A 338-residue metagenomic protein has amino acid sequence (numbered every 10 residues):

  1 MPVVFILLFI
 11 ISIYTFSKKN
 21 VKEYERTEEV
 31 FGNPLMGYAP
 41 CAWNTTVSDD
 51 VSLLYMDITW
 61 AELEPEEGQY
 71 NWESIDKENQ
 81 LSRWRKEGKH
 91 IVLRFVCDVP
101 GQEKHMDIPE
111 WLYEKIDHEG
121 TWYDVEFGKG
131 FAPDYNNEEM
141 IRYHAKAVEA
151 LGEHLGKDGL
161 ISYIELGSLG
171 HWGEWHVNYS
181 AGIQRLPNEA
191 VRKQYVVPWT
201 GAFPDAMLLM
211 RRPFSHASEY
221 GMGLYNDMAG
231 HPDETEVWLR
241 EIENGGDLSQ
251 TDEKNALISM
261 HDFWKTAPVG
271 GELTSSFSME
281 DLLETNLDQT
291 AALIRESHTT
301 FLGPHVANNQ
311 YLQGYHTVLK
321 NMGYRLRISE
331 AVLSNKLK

Functional and structural regions predicted by a protein language model:
M1-F5: N-terminal Sec-pathway targeting helices
L8-E23, I164: Bacterial Sec-dependent signal peptides at the C-terminal "C-region" and cleavage site
N20-E139, I258-Y311: N-terminal substrate-binding region of glycoside hydrolase catalytic domains
V96, R212-V332: Substrate-binding cleft of secreted/luminal carbohydrate-active enzymes
D117-W122, G182-L209, N226-G245: Acidic, His- and aromatic-enriched active-site or binding-groove loops in soluble protein domains that engage sugars
E119-I141, A147-I183: Active-site groove signature of glycoside hydrolases
L160-W172, R192-Y220: Aromatic-lined carbohydrate-recognition surfaces of secreted/lumenal glycan-active proteins
L337-K338: C-terminal beta-sandwich/jelly-roll accessory domains of carbohydrate-active enzymes
